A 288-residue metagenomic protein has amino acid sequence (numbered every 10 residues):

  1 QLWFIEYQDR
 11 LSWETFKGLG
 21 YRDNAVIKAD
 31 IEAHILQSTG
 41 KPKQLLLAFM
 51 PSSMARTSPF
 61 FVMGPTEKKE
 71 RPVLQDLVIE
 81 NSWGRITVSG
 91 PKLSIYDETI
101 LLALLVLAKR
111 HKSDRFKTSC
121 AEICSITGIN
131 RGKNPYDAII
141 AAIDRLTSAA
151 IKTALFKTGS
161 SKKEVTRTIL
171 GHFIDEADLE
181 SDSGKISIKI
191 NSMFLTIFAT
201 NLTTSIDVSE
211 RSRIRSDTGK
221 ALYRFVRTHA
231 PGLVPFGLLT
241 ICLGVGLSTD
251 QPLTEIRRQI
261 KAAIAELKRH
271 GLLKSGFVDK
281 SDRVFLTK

Functional and structural regions predicted by a protein language model:
Q1-K288: Charged, alpha-helix-forming regions
